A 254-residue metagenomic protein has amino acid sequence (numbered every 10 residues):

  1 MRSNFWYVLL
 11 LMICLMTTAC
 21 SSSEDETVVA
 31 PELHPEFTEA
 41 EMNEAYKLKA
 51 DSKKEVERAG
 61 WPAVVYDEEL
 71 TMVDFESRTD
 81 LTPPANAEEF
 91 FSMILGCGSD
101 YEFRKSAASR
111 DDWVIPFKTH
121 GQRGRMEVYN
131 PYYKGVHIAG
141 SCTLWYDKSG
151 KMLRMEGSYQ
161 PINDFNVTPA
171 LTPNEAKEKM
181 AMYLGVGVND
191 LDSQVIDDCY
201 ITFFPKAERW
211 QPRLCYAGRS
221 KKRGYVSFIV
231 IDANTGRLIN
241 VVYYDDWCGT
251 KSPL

Functional and structural regions predicted by a protein language model:
M1-L9: Bacterial N-terminal signal peptides that target proteins for export
M16-A19: C-terminal motif of bacterial Sec signal peptides marking the signal peptidase cleavage site
S21-D25: Bacterial signal peptide processing site
A30-L254: Segments that shape or occlude catalytic/ligand-binding pockets
